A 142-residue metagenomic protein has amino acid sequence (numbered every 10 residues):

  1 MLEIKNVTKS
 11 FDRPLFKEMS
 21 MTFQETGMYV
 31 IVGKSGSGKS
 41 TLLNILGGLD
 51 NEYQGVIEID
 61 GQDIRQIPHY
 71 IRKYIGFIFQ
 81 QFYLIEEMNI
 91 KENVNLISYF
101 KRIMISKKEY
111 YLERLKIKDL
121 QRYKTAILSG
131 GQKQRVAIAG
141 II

Functional and structural regions predicted by a protein language model:
V32-K34: The feature captures the beta-strand-to-loop junction immediately N-terminal to the Walker
G47: Helix-to-loop junction immediately C-terminal to a conserved catalytic motif
G55-D63: Conserved ABC transporter NBD signature motif
D63-G76: ABC ATPase NBD coupling module
M88-N95: Short coil-to-helix segment of the ABC ATPase nucleotide-binding domain corresponding to the Q-loop/switch region
I103-L120: Conserved ABC ATPase "signature" region
K124-K133: Conserved ABC ATPase signature
